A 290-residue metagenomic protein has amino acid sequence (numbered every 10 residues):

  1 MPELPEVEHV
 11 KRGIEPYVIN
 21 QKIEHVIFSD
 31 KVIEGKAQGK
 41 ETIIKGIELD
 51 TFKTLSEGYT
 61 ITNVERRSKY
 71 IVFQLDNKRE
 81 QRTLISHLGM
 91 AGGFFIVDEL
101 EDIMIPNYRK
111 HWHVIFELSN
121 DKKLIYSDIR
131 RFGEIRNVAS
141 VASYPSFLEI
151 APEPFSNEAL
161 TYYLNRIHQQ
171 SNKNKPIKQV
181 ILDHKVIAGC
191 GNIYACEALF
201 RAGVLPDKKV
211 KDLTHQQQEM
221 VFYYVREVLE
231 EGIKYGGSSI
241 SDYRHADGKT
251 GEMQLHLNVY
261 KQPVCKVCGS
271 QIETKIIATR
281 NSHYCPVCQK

Functional and structural regions predicted by a protein language model:
M1-N137, V141-S143: Acidic, proline/glycine-enriched N-terminal capping motif
P2, S156, Q217: Catalytic cores of large soluble enzymes that bind and process phosphate-bearing ligands
P2, T62, L88, G92 (+9 more regions): Flexible, active-site-adjacent loop/turn segments at secondary-structure boundaries
I23-T51, E65, V72, R79 (+1 more regions): Basic, nucleic-acid-binding surfaces and adjacent catalytic neighborhoods in DNA/RNA-processing proteins
R66-S68, I105-Y108, I115-E117, I125-E134 (+5 more regions): Noncatalytic linker/hinge segments flanking ATPase motor cores
N77, M90, N120, R130 (+4 more regions): A broadly conserved detector of short glycine/acidic/proline-rich loop/turn motifs that flank catalytic sites and bind
E101, I105, S143-F155, K208-H215: Short histidine-centered catalytic/ligand-binding loop motif
F132-N172: A short, charged helix-loop
